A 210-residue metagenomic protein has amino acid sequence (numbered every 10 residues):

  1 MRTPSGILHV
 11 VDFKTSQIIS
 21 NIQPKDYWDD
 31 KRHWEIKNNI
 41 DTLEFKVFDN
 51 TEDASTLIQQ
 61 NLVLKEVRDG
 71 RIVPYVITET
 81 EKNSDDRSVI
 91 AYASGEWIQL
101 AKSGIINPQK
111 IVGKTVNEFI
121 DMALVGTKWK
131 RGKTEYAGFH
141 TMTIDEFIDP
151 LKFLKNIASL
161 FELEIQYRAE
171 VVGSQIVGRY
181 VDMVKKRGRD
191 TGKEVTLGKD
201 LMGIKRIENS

Functional and structural regions predicted by a protein language model:
M1-T56, S94-I98: Juxtamembrane "anchor/assembly" segments of surface/extracellular structural proteins
L8-V10, F45, L64, I77 (+3 more regions): Hydrophobic beta-strand residues in large extracellular and virion-surface proteins
K14, V67-G70, V184-R187: Short, flexible beta-strand-to-coil junctions
Q23-I36, I77-K82, Q166-V171: Short amphipathic beta-strand and strand-loop transition segments with alternating hydrophobic
Y27-W28, Y75, W129, L201-R206: Short glycine-aromatic motifs
K31-T42, E118-D145, R168: N-terminal export/assembly leaders
T51-Y136: Surface-exposed cap/loop segments at beta↔alpha junctions
E79-L100, E135-N209: Short beta-strand-centered interaction patches in the first periplasmic/extracellular domains of large envelope
